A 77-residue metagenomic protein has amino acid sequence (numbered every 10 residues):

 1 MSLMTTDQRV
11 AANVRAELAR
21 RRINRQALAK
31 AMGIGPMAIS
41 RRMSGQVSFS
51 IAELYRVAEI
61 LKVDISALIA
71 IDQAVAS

Functional and structural regions predicted by a protein language model:
M1-T5, A16, R21-R22, R41 (+1 more regions): Short, charged recognition helix plus adjacent turn of helix-turn-helix-like nucleic-acid-binding domains
A11-A31: Short basic helix-loop element that most often maps to the first helix and adjoining turn of HTH DNA-binding modules
Q26, M37, S66: Key DNA-contact positions within bacterial/archaeal DNA-binding proteins
I34-S48: Recognition helix of helix-turn-helix/homeodomain-like DNA-binding domains that insert into the DNA major groove
M43, E53, L61, D72: DNA major-groove recognition helix of helix-turn-helix
Q46-R56: Short, basic-rich loop-to-helix N-cap that marks the start of a DNA-contacting helix
L61-A67: Intrinsically disordered, low-complexity basic tails/linkers immediately adjacent to helix-turn-helix/homeobox/MYB/SANT
